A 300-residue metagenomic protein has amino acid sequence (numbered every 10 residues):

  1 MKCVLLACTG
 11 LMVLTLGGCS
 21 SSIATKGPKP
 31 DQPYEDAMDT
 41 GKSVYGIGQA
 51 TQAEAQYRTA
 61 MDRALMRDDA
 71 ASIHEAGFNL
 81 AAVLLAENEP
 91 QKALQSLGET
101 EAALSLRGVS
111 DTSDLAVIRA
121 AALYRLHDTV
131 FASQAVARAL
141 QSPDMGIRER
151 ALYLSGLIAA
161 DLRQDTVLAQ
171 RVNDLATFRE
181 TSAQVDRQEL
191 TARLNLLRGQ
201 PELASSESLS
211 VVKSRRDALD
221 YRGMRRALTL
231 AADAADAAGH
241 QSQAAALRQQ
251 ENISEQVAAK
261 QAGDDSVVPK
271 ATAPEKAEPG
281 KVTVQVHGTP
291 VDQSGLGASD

Functional and structural regions predicted by a protein language model:
G18-A71, E75, N79: N-terminal leader/linker segments that initiate helical-solenoid repeat arrays
Q32, S72, D111-D114, I147 (+3 more regions): Structural signature of alpha-solenoid helical repeat junctions
E35-D36, E75, D114, R150-L152 (+3 more regions): Residue register of alpha-helical TPR repeats
R58-R63, G98-S105, A137-S142, N173-E180 (+2 more regions): Amphipathic alpha-helical segments of tetratricopeptide repeats
